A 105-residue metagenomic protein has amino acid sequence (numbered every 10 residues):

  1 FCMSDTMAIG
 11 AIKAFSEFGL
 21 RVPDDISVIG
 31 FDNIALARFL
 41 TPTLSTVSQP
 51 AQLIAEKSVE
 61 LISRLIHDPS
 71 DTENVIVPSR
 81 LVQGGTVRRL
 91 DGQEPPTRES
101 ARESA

Functional and structural regions predicted by a protein language model:
F1-R98: Flexible loop/turn connectors
